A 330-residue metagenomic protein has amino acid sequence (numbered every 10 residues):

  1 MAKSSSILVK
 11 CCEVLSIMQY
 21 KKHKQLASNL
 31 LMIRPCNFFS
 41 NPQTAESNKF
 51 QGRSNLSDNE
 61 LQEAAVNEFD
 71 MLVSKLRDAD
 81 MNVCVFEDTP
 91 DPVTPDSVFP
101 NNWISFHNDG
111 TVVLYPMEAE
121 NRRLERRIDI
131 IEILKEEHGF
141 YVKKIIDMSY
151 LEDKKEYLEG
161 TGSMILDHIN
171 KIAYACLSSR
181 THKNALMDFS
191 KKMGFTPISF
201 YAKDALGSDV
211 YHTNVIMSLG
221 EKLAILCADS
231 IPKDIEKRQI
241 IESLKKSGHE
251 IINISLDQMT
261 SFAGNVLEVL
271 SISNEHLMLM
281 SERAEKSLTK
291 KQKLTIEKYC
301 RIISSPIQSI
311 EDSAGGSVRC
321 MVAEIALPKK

Functional and structural regions predicted by a protein language model:
A2-K330: The feature marks the mature, well-folded catalytic cores of soluble enzymes
